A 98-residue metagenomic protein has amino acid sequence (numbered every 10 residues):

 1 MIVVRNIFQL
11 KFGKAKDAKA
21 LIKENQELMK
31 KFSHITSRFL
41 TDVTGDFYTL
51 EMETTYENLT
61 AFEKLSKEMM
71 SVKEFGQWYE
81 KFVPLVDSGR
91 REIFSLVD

Functional and structural regions predicted by a protein language model:
I2, I7, L28-K30, I35-E51 (+1 more regions): Glycine-rich beta-strand-turn "strand-cap" elements at beta-sheet edges
I2, L10, K14-D17: N-terminal amphipathic alpha-helix initiation
F8-F12, T54-N58: Short beta-strand-to-loop capping motifs
G13, T44-G45, V72: Short coil/turn motifs at helix boundaries and re-entrant loops, enriched in small/polar and proline residues
K16, A20, E57-M70: Short amphipathic alpha-helices within nucleic acid-binding modules
K16-K23, K30-F32: Extended intrinsically disordered, low-complexity coil regions enriched in Ser, Thr, Gly, Ala and often Pro
L21-E24, E68, K81-P84: Residues within well-ordered alpha-helical secondary structure of globular protein domains
I22, V72-F75: A structural signal for well-ordered alpha-helical scaffolds and beta->alpha junctions
